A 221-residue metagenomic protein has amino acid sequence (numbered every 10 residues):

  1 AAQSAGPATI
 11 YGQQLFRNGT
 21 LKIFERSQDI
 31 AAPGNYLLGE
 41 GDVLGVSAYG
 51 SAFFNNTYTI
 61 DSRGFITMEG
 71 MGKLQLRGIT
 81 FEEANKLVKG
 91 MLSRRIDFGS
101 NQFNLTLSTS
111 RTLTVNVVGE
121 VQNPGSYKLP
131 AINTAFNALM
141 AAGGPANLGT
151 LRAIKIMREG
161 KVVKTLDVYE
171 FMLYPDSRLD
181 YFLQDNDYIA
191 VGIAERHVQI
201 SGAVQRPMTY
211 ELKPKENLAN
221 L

Functional and structural regions predicted by a protein language model:
A1-L221: Ser/Thr/Pro/Gly-biased, low-complexity, turn-/loop-rich segments that often occur immediately after N-terminal
